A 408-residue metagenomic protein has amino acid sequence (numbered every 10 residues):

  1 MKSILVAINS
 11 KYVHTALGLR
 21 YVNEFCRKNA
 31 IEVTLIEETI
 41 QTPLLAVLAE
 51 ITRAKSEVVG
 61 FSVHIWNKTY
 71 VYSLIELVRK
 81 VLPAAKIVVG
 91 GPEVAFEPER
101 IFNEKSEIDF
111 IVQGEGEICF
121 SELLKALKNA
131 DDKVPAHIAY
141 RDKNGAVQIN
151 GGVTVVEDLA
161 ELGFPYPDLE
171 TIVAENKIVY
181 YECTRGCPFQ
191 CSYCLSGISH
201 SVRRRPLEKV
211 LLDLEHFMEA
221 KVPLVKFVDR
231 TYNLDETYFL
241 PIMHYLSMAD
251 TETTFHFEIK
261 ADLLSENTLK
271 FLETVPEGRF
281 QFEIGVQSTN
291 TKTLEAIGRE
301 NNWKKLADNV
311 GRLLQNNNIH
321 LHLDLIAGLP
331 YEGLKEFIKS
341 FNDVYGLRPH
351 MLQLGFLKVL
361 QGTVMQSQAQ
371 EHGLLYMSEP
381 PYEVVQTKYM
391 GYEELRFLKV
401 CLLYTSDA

Functional and structural regions predicted by a protein language model:
K2, G18, F25, T34-V155: Glycine-rich beta-alpha loop elements in corrinoid/cobalamin-binding modules across cobalamin-dependent enzymes
K2-S10: Nucleotide-activated donor-dependent transferases that construct or modify glycoconjugates
S3, I87, P135, V225 (+4 more regions): Hydrophobic/aromatic residues located in beta-strands of well-ordered beta-sheets within soluble catalytic
I101, E332-Y345: Catalytic cores of alpha/beta
A160, F164-I319: Radical SAM [4Fe-4S] cluster-binding motif and immediate context
E258-K260, G285-T293, N317-E336, Q353-Q361 (+1 more regions): Conserved strand-turn element in the central/C-terminal portion of the radical SAM core barrel that lines
Q366-S378: Flexible glycine/proline-rich, aromatic-decorated loop/lid segments
Y404-A408: Conserved small/polar residues in nucleotide/adenosyl-binding loops
